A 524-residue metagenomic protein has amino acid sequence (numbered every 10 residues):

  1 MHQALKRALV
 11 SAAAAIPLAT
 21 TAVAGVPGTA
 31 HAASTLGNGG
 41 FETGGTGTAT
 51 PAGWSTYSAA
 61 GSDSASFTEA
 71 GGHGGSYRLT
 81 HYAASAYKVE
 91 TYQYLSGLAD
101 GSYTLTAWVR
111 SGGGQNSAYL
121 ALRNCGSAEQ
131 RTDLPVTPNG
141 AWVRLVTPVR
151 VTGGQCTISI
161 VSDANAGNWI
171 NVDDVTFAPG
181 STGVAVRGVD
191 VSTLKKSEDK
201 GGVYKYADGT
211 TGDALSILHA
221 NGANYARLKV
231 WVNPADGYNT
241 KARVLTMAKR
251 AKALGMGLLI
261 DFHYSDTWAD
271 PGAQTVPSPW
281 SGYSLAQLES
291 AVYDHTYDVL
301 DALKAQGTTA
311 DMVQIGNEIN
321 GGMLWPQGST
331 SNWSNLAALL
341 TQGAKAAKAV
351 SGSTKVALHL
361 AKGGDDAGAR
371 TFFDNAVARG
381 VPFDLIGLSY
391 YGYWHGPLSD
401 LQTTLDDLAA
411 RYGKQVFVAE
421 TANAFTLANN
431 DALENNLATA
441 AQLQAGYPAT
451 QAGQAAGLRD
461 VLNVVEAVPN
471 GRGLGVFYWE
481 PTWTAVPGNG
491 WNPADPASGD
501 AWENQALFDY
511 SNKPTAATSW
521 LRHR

Functional and structural regions predicted by a protein language model:
G40-Y82, D213: Extracellular glycan-recognition surfaces and repeat-rich motifs
F41, K88-Q115, L145-V149, D174-V175 (+1 more regions): Extra-cytoplasmic beta-strand recognition segments
A49-G53, V89-T91, G113-N124, C156-I160: Beta-strand acidic-aromatic groove motif in beta-rich domains, primarily in extracellular
K88-V89, D163-P179: Extracellular carbohydrate recognition
C125-Q155: Extracellular carbohydrate recognition and processing domains and analogous Trp-centered ligand-binding platforms
V184, K200-G202, T403, D407 (+3 more regions): Aromatic-rich peripheral "rim/lid" segments of glycoside hydrolase catalytic domains that contact and position glycan
A214-L215, A349-K355, R370-L443, A452-A455 (+1 more regions): Glycoside hydrolase catalytic-domain groove-lining segments
T240-L245, D270-F383, G396-L405, R411 (+2 more regions): Active-site cleft segment of glycoside hydrolase catalytic domains centered on the general acid/base Glu
